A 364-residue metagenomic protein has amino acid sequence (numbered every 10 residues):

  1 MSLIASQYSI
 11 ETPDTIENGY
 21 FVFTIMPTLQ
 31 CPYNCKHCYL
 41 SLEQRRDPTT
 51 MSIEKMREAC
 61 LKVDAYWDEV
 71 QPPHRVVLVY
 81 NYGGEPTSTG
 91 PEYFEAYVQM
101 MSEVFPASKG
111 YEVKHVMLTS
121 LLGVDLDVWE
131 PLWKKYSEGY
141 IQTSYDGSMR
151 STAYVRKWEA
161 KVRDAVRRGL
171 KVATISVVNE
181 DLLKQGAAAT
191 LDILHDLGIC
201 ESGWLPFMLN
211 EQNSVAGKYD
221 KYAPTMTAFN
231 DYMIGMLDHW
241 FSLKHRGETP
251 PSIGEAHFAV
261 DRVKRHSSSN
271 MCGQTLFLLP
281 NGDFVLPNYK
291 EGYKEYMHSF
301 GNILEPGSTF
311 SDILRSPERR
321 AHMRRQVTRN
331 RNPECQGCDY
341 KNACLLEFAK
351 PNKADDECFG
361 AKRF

Functional and structural regions predicted by a protein language model:
M1-T24, E69-H74: N-terminal [4Fe-4S]-dependent radical SAM core
T15-E58: Canonical Radical SAM [4Fe-4S] cluster-binding loop centered on the CxxxCxxC motif and its immediate flanking residues
Y33-H37, E211-A216, E347: Short acidic/His/Gly/Ser-rich catalytic and metal-binding motifs that mark active-site loops of diverse hydrolases
C38, L42-R46, L279, Y289 (+3 more regions): Cys/His-rich zinc-coordinating "finger/knuckle" motifs
C60-Y80, T89-P224: Radical SAM/AdoMet-radical enzyme domain recognition
G84-E85: Active-site neighborhood of divalent metal-dependent phosphoester/pyrophosphate hydrolases
R150-V285, Y289-E305: Radical SAM enzyme [4Fe-4S]-AdoMet core and its adjacent flexible, acidic and glycine-rich loops/tails across
K294-F364: Flexible mid-to-C-terminal extensions adjoining Fe-S/redox cofactors in radical SAM and related proteins
